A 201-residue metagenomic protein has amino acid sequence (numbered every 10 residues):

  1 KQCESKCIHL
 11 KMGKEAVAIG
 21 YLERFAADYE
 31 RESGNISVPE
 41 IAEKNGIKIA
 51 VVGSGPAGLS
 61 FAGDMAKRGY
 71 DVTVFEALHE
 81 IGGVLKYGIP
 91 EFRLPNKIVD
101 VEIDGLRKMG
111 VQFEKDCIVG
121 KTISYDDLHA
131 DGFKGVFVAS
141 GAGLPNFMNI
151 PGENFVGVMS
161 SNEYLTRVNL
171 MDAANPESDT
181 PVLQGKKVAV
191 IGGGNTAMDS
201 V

Functional and structural regions predicted by a protein language model:
Q2-D28: Iron-sulfur (Fe-S) cluster-binding segments and ferredoxin-like electron-carrier domains, especially [2Fe-2S]
E23-V201: Residues forming the flavin
